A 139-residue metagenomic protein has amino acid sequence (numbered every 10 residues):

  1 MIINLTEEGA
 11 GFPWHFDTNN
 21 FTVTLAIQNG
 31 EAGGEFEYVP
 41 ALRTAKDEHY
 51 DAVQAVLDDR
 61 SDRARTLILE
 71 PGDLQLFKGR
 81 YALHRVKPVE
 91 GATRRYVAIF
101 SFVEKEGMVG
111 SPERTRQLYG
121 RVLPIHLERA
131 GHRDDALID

Functional and structural regions predicted by a protein language model:
I2-L74: Catalytic core of non-heme Fe(II) oxygenases with the double-stranded beta-helix
P40, K46-D139: Catalytic core of Fe(II)/2-oxoglutarate
